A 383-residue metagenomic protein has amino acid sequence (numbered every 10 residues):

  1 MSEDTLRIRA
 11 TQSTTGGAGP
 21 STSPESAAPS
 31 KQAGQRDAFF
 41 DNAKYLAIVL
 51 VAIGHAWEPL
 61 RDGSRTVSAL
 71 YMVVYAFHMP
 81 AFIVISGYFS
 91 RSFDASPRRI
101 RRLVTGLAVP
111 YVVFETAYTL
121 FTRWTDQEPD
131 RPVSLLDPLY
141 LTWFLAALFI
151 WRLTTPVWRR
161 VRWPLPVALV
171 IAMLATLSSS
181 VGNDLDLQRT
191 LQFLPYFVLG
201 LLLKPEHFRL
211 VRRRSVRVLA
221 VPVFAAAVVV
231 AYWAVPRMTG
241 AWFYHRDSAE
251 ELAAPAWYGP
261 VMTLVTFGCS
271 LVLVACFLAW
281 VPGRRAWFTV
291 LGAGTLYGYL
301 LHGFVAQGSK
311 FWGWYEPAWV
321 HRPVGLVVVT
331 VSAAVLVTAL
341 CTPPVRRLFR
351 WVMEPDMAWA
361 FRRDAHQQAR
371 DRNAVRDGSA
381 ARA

Functional and structural regions predicted by a protein language model:
S2-A383: Alpha-helical transmembrane segments and their immediate juxtamembrane cytosolic regions
